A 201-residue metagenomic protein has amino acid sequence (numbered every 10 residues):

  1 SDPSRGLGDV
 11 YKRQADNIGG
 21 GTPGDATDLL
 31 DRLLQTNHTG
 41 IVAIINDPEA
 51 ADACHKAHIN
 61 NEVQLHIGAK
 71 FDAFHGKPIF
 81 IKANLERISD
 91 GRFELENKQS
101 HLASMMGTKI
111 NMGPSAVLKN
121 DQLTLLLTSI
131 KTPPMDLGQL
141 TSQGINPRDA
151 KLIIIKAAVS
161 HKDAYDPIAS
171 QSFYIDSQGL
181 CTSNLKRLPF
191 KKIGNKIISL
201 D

Functional and structural regions predicted by a protein language model:
S1-G8: Single conserved hydrophobic/aromatic residue that forms the stacking wall/gate of nucleotide- or nucleobase-binding
D9-N17: Short glycine-rich or small-residue beta-strand-to-loop segments that form or flank ligand, phosphate, metal/Fe-S
D16, R32-T36: Contiguous mid-protein beta-loop-alpha structural module that forms a pocket-lining wall or clamp of enzyme active
N17-G21, E49-D52, P134-M135, H161-D163: Flexible loop/turn segments at secondary-structure boundaries
I18-L30, C54-I59: Short glycine/threonine-rich loop-to-helix capping motif typified by GTGT followed within a few residues by an Asp-Pro
H38-P48: Catalytic or ion-translocation cores adjacent to nucleophile or general acid/base/metal-coordination motifs in diverse
D47-N97, F173-L180: Acidic, Ser/Thr-rich peripheral helices and adjacent loops at domain boundaries
E96-D201: Extended hydrophobic packing segments that form well-structured cores
